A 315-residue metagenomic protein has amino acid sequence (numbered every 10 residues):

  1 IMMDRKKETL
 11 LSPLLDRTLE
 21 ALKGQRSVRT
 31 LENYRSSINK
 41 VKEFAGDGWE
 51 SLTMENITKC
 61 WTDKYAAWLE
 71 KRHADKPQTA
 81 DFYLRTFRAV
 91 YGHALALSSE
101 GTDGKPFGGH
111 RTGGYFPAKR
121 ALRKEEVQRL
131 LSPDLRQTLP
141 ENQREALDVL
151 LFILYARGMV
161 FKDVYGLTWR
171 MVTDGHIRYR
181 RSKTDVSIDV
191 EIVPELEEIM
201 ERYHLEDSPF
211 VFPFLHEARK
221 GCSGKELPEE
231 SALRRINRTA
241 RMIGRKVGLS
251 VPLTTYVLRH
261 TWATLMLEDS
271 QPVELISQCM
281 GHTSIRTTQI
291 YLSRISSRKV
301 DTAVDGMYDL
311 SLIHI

Functional and structural regions predicted by a protein language model:
D16-R29, N39-A118, P133-Q137: N-terminal core-binding DNA-recognition domain of tyrosine recombinases/integrases
P106-F161, Y165: Basic, Lys/Arg- and aromatic-enriched nucleic-acid-binding interface segment
A121, R181-D185, A218, M280-D305: Catalytic-site neighborhood detector that most strongly recognizes the C-terminal catalytic loop/helix of tyrosine
R136-E141, N237-Q278: Short, basic (Lys/Arg/His-rich) helix/loop patches that form interaction surfaces in the mid-to-C-terminal regions
G166-R202: Conserved tyrosine-mediated DNA breakage-rejoining catalytic core shared by Y-recombinases
R170-H176, S250-V251, Q271-I290: Short, polar N-cap/turn motifs at the start of nucleic acid-interacting alpha helices
V193-S250: Active-site/catalytic core of tyrosine-dependent DNA strand-transfer enzymes
I313-I315: Conserved small/polar residues in nucleotide/adenosyl-binding loops
